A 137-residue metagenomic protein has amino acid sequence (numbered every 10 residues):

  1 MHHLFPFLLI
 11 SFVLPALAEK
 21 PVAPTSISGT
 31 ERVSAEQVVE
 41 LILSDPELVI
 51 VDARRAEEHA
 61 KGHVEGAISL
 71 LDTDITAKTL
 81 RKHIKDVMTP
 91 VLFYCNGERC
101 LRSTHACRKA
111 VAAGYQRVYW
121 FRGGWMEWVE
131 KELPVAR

Functional and structural regions predicted by a protein language model:
L4-V49, E58-K61, R137: Flexible, polar/low-complexity N-terminal or interdomain linker segments that lie immediately upstream of folded
E31-V38, A53, I75-L80: N-terminal post-signal-peptidase region of extra-cytosolic proteins
V38, V49-R54, A67-L70: Short hydrophobic beta-strand that contains or immediately precedes a catalytic carboxylate
L43, V64, V111-Y115, E130-L133: Sec-exported extracytoplasmic/periplasmic mature domains
R55-E58, D74-T76, G97-L101, G124-W128: Solvent-exposed loop/turn segments at secondary-structure junctions within structured extracellular/periplasmic domains
A67-D72, Q116-W120: Short hydrophobic/aromatic-enriched beta-strand-loop microsegments
I68, K85-D86, V135-R137: Short, hinge-like loop/turn segments at secondary-structure boundaries
R81-M126: Catalytic cysteine-centered active loop of the rhodanese-like fold, especially the PTP/DSP P-loop
